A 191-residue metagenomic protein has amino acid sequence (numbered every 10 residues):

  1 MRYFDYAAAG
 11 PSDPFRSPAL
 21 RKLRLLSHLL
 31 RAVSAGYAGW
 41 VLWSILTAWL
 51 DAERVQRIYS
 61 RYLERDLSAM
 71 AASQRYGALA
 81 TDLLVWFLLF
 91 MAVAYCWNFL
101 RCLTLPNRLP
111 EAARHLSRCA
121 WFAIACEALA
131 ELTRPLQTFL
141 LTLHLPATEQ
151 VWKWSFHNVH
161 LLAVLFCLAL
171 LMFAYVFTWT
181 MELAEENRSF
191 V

Functional and structural regions predicted by a protein language model:
R2-L46: Cytosolic juxtamembrane helix and N-cap/initiation of the first transmembrane helix
A19, A94-R118, E185-V191: Cytoplasmic juxtamembrane regions at transmembrane-helix boundaries
L30-L46, L116-T133: Hydrophobic alpha-helical membrane-insertion segments
S34-Y37, L79-C102, C167-E182: Transmembrane alpha-helical segments in integral membrane proteins
G39-A52, V93-C96, L100-L103, E131-T142: Transmembrane helix-loop junctions and nearby membrane-interface residues
A52-A72: Perimembrane loop-to-helix junctions flanking transmembrane segments
R65-W86: Interfacial helix-start motif at the membrane-water boundary
C126-V191: Alpha-helical transmembrane segments of multi-pass integral membrane proteins, characterized by long hydrophobic
